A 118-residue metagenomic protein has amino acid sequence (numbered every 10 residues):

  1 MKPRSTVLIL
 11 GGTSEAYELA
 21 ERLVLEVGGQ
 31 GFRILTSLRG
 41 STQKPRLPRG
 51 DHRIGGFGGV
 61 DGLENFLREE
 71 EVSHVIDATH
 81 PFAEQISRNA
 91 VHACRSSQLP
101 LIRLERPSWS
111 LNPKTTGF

Functional and structural regions predicted by a protein language model:
K2-R4, G29-G31, V72, Q98: A general structural motif
S5-G40: N-terminal basic/disordered segments at the start of proteins
L8, G55, T79: Glycine- and other small-residue-rich loops at beta-strand/loop junctions that grip anionic moieties
S14, G58, Q85: Short alpha-helical
A20-R22, R49, S87-V91: Short amphipathic alpha-helical segments
R33-G58, N112-G117: N-terminal beta-loop-helix "entrance" segment that forms/cooperates in small-molecule cofactor or anionic ligand
G59-L63: Short acidic active-site motifs
L67-F118: Glycine/small-residue-rich loop that forms an oxyanion/phosphate-binding "nest" at active or ligand-binding sites
